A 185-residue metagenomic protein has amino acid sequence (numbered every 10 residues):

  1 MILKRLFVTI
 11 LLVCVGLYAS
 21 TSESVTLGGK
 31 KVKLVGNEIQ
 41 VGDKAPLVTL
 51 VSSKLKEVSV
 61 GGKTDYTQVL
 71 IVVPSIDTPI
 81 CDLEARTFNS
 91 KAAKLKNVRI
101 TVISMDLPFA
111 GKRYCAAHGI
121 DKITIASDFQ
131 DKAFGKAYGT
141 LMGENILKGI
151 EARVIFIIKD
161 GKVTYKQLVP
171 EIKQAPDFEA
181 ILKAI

Functional and structural regions predicted by a protein language model:
I2-V51: N-terminal targeting signals for export/organelle localization
A45-P46, V69, E151-V154: Short loop/turn microsegments at loop-to-beta-strand junctions
T49, G61-G62, L168: Short clusters of small/polar residues that mark proteolytic maturation junctions
V58-F88, R99: Short active-site neighborhood of thiol/selenol oxidoreductases, capturing the structured segment around
D82-D121: Structural microenvironment flanking redox-active thiols in thiol-disulfide oxidoreductases
H118-A152: Short, internal strand/loop/helix patches that form the active-site neighborhood or redox-interaction surface
E151-I185: Thiol-/selenol-based redox modules, centered on thioredoxin-like and closely related oxidoreductase domains
